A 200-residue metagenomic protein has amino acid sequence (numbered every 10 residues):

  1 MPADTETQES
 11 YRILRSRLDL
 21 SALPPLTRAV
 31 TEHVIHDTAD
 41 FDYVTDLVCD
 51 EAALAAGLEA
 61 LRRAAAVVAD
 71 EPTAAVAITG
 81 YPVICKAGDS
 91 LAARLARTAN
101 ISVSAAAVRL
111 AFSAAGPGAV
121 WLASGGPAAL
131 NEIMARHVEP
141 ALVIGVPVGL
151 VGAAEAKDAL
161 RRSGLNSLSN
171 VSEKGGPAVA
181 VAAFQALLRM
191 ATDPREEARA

Functional and structural regions predicted by a protein language model:
M1-V68, T73-I78: Electropositive, gly/pro-rich neighborhoods at or near active sites that engage anionic ligands
D37-T45, A93-A96, G118-A119, L142: Short, basic, glycine/proline-bearing loop/turn elements
A65-A107: Glycine-rich, small/polar surface segments that engage phosphate groups of diverse ligands
A66-V76, A123-L130, V148-G152, E173-A178: Gly/Ser/Thr-rich loops at beta-strand to alpha-helix junctions that form or flank small-molecule/cofactor-binding
Y81-A87, A141, G164-S167: Active-site regions of enzymes building and remodeling cell-envelope glycoconjugates
S102-A156: Long, charge-patterned amphipathic alpha-helical coiled-coil/hairpin "stalk" segments used as oligomerization
V151-A200: C-terminal functional extensions of proteins
